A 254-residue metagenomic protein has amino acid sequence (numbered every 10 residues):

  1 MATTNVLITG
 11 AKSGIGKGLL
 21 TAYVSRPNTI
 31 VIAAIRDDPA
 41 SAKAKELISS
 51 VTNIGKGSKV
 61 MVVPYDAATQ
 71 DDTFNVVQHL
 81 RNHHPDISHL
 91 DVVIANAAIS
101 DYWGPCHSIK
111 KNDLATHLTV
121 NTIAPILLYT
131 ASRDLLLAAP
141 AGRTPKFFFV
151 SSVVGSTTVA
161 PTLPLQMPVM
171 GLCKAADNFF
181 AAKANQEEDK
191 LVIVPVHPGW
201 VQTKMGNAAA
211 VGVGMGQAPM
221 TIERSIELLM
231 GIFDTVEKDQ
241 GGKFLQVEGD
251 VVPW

Functional and structural regions predicted by a protein language model:
T9, S88-A98, N121, F149-S151 (+1 more regions): Rossmann-fold scaffold of SDR-type NAD(P)-dependent oxidoreductases
K12, G16-T21: N-terminal Rossmann NAD(P)H-binding glycine-rich loop of SDR-like oxidoreductase domains
V24-A44: Conserved glycine-rich Rossmann-like NAD(P)H-binding loop of the short-chain dehydrogenase/reductase
V51-D71: Rossmann-fold cofactor-recognition segment
A67-I87: Conserved Rossmann-fold cofactor-binding substructure of NAD(P)-dependent oxidoreductases
A98-I99, W103-I126, D134-D189: Catalytic loop of short-chain dehydrogenase/reductase
S156-A160, H197-A210: Short beta-loop-alpha junction of Rossmann-like oxidoreductase domains
D189-L191, P195, A208-W254: C-terminal helical subdomain
